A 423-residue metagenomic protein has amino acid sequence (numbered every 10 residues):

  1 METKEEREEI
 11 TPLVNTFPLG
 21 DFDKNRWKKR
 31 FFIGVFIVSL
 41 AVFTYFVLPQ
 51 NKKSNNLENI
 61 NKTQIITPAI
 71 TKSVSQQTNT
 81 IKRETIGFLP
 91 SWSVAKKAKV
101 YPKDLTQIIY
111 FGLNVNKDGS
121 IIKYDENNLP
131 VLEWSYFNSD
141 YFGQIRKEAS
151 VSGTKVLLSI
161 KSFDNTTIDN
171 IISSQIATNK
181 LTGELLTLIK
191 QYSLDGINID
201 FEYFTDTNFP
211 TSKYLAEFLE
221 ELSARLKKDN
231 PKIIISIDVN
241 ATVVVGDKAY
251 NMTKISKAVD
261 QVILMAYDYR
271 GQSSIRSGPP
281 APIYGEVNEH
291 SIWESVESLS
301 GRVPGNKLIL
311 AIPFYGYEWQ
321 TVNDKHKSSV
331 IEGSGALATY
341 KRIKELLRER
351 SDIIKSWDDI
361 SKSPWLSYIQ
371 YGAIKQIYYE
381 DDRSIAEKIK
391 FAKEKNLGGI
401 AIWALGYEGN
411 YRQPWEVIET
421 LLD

Functional and structural regions predicted by a protein language model:
M1-W27: N-terminal targeting leaders characterized by basic, low-complexity, disordered sequences that direct proteins
F32-F46: Hydrophobic membrane-insertion alpha-helices, especially the h-region of bacterial N-terminal signal peptides
P49-T187: Glycan-recognition patch characteristic of GH18 chitinases/ENGases and related GlcNAc/peptidoglycan-binding proteins
I66, I70-V74, Y124, I312-F391 (+1 more regions): Glycan-binding loop/region signatures in secreted carbohydrate-active enzymes
I81-R83, S152-V156, S193-I197, P231-I233 (+3 more regions): Short, well-ordered coil/turn segments that N-cap beta-strands
G87, I121-F137, G183, T205-L347: Substrate-binding surface in catalytic domains of secreted glycosidases
Y101-Y110, A177-E202, Y250-Y269: Structural recognition of alpha->loop->beta junctions
I108, L158, I199, V262 (+3 more regions): Conserved, mostly hydrophobic/aromatic
